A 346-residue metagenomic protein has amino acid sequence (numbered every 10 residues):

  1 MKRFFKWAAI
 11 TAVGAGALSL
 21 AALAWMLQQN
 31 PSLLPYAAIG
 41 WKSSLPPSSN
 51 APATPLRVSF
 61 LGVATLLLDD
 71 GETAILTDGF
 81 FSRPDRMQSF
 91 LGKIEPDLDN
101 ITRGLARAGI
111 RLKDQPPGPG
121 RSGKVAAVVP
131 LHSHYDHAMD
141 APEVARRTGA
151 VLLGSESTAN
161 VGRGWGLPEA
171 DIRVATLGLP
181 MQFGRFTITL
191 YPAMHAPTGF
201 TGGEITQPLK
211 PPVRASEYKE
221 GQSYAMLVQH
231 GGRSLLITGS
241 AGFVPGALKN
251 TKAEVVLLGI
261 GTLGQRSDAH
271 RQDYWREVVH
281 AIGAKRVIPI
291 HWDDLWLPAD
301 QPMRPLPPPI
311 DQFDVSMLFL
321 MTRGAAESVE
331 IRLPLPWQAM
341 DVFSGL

Functional and structural regions predicted by a protein language model:
F4-A106, P197, Q338-A339: Zn-dependent metallo-beta-lactamase
P46, T73-V129, H134, M139-E143 (+2 more regions): Pre-active-site segment of Zn-dependent metallo-hydrolases
A51-V58, D70-I75, P180-T189, Q229-L235: Beta-strand-turn-beta hairpins that frame and shape the catalytic cleft of phosphate-ester-processing enzymes
A64, P84, H134-A138, A159-G162 (+5 more regions): Active-site environment of divalent metal-dependent phosphoester hydrolases
T77-D78, K124-H134, L153-E156, L236-A241 (+3 more regions): Active-site neighborhood of phospho(di)ester-bond hydrolases with catalytic His/Asp-centered motifs
V151, R163-P180, R276-L346: Binuclear metal-ion centers of metallo-dependent hydrolases, dominated by the metallo-beta-lactamase
L177-G232, F319-L346: Flexible, acidic/histidine-containing loops and adjacent segments that form or flank the divalent-metal
P211-A281: Active-site-proximal loop/helix segments of hydrolase catalytic cores
